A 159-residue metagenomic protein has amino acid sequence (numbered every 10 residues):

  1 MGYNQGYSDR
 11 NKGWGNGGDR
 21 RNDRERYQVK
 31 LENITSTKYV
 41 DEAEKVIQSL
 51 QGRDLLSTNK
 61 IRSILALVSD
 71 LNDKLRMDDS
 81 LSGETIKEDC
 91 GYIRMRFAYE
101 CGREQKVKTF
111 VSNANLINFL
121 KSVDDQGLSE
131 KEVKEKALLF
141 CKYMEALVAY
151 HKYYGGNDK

Functional and structural regions predicted by a protein language model:
M1-K159: Small/polar/charged residue-enriched interaction surfaces, especially the RNA/DNA-contacting tracks of RNP/CRISPR
